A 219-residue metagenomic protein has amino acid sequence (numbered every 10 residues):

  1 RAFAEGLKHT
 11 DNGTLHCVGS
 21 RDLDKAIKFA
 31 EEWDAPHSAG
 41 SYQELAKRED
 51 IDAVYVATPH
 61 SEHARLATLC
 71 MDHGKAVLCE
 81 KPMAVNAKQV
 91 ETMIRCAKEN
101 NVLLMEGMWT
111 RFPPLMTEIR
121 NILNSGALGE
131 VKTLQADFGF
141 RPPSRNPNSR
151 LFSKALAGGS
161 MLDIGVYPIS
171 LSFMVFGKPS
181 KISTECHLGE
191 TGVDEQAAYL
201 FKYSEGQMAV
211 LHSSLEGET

Functional and structural regions predicted by a protein language model:
R1-W33: N-terminal Rossmann-like dinucleotide-binding module
F3, W33-C96: Beta-loop-alpha module in the N-terminal Rossmann-like domain of NAD(P)-dependent dehydrogenases, especially those
G13-C17, D52-V54, G158-G159: Short active-site oxyanion
C17, H37, A53, T133 (+1 more regions): Short, Asp-centered acidic motifs that coordinate Mg2+ and/or phosphate in catalytic or ligand-binding sites
E91-W109, G129-T133: Rossmann-fold dehydrogenase core element
T110-E185: Predominantly a Rossmann-like dinucleotide-binding segment in NAD(P)-dependent oxidoreductases
I169-T219: Contiguous beta-strand/loop segments that form the cofactor/metal-binding neighborhood of enzyme cores
